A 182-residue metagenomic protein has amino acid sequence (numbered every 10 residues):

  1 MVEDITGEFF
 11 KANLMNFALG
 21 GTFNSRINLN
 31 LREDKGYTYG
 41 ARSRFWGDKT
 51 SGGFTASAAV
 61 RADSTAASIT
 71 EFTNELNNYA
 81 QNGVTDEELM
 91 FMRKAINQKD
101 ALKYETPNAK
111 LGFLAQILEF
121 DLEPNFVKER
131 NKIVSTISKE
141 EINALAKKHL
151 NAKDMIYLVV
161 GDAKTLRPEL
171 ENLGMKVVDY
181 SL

Functional and structural regions predicted by a protein language model:
M1-E3, A12-N16, N28-Q81, D86-K139 (+3 more regions): M16 family metallopeptidases and their MPP-like homologs
D4-T6, R167: Short, solvent-exposed loop/turn elements at domain surfaces
E8-F10: Zinc-dependent metallopeptidase catalytic helix centered on the HExxH motif and its immediate flanking segment
G161-T165: Short, polar loop motifs at secondary-structure junctions
N172-S181: Short, low-complexity, Pro/Ser/Thr/Gly-rich segments in the mature regions of secreted, periplasmic
